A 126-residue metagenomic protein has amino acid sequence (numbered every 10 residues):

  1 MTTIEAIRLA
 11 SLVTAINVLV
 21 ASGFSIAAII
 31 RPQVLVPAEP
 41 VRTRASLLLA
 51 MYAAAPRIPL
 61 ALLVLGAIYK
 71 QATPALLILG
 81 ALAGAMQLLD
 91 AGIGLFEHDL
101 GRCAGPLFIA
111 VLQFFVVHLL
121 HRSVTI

Functional and structural regions predicted by a protein language model:
M1-L12, G66-L76, L119-I126: Helix-coil boundary and interhelical linker segments in multi-pass alpha-helical membrane proteins
E5-A15, L48-A54, P74-A81, C103-L107: Alpha-helical transmembrane segments of integral membrane proteins
L9-I30: N-terminal signal-anchor transmembrane alpha helix
L19-F24, R44-I68, L82-A85, L89: Core segments of alpha-helical transmembrane spans in multipass integral membrane proteins
F24-A27, Q113-I126: Membrane-water interface at the C-terminal end of transmembrane alpha helices
I29-L47: Cytosolic, membrane-interface loops and tails of multi-pass inner-membrane proteins
L47-M51, L107-L120: Small-residue-rich segments of transmembrane alpha-helices in multi-pass membrane proteins, especially helix faces
K70, I78, L89-G105, S123-T125: Membrane-helix boundary connector in multi-pass membrane proteins
